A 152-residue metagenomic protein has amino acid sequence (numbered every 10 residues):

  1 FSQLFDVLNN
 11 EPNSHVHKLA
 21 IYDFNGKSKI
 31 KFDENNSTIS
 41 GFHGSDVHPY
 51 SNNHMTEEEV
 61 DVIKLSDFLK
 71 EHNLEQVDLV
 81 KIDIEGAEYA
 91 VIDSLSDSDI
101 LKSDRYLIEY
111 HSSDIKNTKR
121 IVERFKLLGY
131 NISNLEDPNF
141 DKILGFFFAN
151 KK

Functional and structural regions predicted by a protein language model:
F1-K152: Phosphate/nucleotide-binding beta-alpha loop and adjacent structural elements of enzyme active sites
